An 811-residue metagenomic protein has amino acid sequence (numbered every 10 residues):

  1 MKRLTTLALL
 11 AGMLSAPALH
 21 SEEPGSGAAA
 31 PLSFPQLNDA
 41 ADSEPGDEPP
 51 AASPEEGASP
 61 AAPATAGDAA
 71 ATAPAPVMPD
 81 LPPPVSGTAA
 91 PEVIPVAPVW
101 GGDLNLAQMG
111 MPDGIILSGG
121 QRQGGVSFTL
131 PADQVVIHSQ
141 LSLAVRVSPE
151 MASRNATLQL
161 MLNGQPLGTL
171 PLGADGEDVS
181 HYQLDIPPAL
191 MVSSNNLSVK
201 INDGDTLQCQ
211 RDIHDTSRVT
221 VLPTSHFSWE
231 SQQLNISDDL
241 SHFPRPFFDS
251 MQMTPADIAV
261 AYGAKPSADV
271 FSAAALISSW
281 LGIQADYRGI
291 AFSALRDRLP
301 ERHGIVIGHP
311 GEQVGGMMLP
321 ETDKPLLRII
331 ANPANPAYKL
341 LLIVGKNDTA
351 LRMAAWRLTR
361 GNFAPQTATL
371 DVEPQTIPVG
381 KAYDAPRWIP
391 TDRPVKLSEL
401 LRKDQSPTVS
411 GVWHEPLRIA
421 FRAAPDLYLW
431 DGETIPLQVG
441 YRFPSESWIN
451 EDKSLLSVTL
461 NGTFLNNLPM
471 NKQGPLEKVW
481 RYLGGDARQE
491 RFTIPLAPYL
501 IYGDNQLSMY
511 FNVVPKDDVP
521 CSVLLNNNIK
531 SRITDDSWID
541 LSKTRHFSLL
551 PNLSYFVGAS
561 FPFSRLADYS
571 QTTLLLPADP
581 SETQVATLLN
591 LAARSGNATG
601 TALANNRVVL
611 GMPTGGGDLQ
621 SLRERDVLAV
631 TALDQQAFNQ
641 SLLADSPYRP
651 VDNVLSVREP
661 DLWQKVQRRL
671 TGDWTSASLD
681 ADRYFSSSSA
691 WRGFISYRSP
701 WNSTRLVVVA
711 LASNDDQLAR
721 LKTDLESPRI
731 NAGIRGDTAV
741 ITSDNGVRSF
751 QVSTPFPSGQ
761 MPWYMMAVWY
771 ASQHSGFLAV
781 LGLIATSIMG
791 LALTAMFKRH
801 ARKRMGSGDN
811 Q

Functional and structural regions predicted by a protein language model:
M1-K2, L588: Short, intrinsically disordered low-complexity segments
K2-L9: Sec-dependent signal peptide recognition, specifically the positively charged N-region followed immediately by
S15-P17: N-terminal signal peptide c-region/cleavage motif recognized by signal peptidases
E22-Q811: Solvent-exposed alpha-helical segments and adjacent loops that form catalytic or protein-interaction surfaces
